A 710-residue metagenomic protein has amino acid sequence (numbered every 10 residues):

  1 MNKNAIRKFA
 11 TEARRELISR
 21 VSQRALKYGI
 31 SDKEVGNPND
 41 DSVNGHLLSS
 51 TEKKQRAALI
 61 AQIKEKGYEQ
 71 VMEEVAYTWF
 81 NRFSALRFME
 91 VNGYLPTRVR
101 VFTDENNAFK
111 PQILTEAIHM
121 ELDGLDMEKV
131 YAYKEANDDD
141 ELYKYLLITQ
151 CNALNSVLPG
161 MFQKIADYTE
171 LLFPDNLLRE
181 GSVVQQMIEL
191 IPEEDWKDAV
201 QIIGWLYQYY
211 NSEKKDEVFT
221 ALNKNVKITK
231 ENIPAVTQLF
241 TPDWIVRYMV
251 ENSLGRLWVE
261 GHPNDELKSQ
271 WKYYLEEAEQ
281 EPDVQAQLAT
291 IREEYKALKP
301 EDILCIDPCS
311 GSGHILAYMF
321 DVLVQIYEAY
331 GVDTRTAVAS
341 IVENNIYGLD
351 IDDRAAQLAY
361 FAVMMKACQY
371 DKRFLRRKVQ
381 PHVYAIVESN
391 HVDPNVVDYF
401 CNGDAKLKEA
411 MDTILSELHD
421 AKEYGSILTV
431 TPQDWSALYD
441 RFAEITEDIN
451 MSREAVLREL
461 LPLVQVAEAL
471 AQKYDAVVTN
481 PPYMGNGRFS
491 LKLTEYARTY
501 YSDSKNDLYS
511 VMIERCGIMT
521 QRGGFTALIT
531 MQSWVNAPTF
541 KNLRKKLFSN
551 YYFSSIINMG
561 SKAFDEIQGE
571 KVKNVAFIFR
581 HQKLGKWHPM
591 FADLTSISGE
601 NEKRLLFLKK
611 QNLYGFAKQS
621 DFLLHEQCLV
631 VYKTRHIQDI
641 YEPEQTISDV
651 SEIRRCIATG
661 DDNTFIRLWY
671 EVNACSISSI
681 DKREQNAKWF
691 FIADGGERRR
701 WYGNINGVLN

Functional and structural regions predicted by a protein language model:
M1-V322, N345, L349-L358, Q380-A443 (+6 more regions): Preference for the N-terminal adenyl/adenosyl cofactor-binding alpha/beta module
N4, T97, A317, V324 (+8 more regions): Signature of N6-adenine DNA methyltransferases within the class I
S84, I303, S340-I341, Q472 (+3 more regions): Structured loop/turn residues at beta-strand edges in well-structured enzyme cores
R87, Y248, N574-A576, F691: Conserved, well-structured core segments
P192-D195, P234-V236, R292-Y295, R335-T336 (+6 more regions): Generic recognition of flexible, low-complexity loop/linker segments
W258-P263, Y327-T336, M512: Active-site palm subdomain of RNA-directed nucleic acid polymerases
V322-Y330, I341-E343: Conserved S-adenosyl-L-methionine
I680-N710: Contiguous C-terminal substrate-recognition/catalytic subdomains in enzyme active sites
